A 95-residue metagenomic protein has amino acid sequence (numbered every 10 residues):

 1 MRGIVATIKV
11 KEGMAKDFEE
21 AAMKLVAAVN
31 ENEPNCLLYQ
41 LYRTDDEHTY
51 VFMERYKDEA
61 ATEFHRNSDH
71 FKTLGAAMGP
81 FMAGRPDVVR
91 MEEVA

Functional and structural regions predicted by a protein language model:
M1-Y50, R55-N67, A83-A95: Short S/T/G/P-rich N-terminal loop/turn motif that feeds into the first structured element of a domain
